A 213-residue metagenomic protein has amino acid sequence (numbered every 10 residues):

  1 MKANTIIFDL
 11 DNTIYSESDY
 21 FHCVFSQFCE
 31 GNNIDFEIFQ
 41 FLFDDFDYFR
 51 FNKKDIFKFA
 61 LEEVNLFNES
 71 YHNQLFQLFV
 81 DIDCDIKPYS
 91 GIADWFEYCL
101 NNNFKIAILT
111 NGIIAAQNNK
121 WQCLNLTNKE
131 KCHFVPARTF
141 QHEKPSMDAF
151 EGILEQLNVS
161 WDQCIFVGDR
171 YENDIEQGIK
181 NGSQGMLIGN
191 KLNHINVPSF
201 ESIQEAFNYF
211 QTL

Functional and structural regions predicted by a protein language model:
M1-A3, E97-L100, K105, L109 (+1 more regions): Asp-based, Mg2+/Mn2+-dependent phosphohydrolase catalytic module
K2-S90, N102: N-terminal helical cap/lid subdomain that shapes the substrate entry/recognition surface in HAD-like hydrolases
I92-W95: Alpha-helical packing segments of well-folded alpha/beta enzyme cores
